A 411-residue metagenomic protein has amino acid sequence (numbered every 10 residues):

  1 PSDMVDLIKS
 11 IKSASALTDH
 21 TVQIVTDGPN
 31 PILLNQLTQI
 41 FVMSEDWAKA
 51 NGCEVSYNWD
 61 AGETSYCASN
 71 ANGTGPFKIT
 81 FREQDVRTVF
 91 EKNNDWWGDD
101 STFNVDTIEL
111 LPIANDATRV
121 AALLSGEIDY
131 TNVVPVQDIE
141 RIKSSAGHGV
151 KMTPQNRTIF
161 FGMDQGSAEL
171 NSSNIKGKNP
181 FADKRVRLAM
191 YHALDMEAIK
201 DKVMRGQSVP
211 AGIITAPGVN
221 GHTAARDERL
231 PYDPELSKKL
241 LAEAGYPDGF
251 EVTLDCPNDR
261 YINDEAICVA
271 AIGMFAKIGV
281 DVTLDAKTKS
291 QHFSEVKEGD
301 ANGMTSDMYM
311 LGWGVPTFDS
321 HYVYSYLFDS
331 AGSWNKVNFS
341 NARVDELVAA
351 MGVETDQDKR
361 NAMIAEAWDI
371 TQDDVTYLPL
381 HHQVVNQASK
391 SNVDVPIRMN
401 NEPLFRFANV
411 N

Functional and structural regions predicted by a protein language model:
D3-S56: Surface-exposed binding/hinge segments that line and control ligand-binding clefts or catalytic entry sites
Q36, I175-V219, N263-I267, T371-P379: Periplasmic-binding protein-like
Q39-F103, T107-E109, E235, K239: Gly/Pro-rich hinge or "lid" segments in bacterial periplasmic/extracellular proteins
S65, D95-R141, D281: Ligand-site clamp/hinge motif
F77, H192, V209-E243, R260-E265: Structural transition elements
I128-D129, S145-V150, L254, I267 (+4 more regions): Periplasmic binding protein-like
K184-L188, H192, K200, I278-K297 (+2 more regions): Extracytoplasmic/peripheral linker and loop segments enriched in polar/acidic and small residues with frequent Thr/Pro
Q387-N411: Long beta-strand-rich cores associated with HINT superfamily self-processing modules
